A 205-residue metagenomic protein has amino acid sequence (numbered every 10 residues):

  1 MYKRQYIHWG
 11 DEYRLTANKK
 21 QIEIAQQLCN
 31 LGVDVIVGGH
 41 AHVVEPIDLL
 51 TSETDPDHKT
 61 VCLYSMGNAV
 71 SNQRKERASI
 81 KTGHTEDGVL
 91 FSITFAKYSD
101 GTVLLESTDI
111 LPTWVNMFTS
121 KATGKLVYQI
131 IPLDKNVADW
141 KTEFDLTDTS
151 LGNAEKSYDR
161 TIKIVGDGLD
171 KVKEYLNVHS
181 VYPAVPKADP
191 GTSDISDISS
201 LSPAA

Functional and structural regions predicted by a protein language model:
M1-Q5: Conserved small/polar residues in nucleotide/adenosyl-binding loops
I7-W9, A41: Short, well-ordered beta-to-alpha junction loops that form the rim of enzyme active sites and present histidine/acidic
W9, M66-N68, P112: A mature extracytoplasmic/lumenal domain signature
E12: Active-site-proximal loop/hinge segments that shape catalytic or ion-binding/gating pockets
L15-A17: Active-site core of PLP-dependent enzymes with the aminotransferase class I/II
K19-F91: Conserved beta-sheet core of the metallophosphoesterase superfamily
Q73-K75, S79-A205: A short C-terminal boundary segment appended to hydrolase-like catalytic domains
